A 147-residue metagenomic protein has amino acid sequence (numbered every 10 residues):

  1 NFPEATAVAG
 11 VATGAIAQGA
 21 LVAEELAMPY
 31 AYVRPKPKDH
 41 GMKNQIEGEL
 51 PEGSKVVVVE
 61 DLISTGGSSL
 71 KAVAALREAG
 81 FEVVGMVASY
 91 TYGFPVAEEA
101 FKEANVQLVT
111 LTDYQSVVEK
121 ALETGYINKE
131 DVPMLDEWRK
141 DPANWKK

Functional and structural regions predicted by a protein language model:
N1-T6, L76-A79: Phosphate/pyrophosphate-binding loops at sites that engage ATP/ADP/AMP, CoA/4′-phosphopantetheine, polyphosphate
F2, G48-E52, A100: Solvent-exposed alpha-helices and their adjacent loops that cap or buttress functional pockets in soluble metabolic
P3-G14, V87: Short glycine-rich phosphate-binding loop at a beta-alpha junction
T6, S54, V84: Conserved acidic residues
T13, Q18-V57, T65-K71: Short, glycine/charge-rich flexible loops or terminal/linker lids adjacent to PRPP-binding catalytic cores
A74-K147: PRPP-dependent phosphoribosyltransferase catalytic core
